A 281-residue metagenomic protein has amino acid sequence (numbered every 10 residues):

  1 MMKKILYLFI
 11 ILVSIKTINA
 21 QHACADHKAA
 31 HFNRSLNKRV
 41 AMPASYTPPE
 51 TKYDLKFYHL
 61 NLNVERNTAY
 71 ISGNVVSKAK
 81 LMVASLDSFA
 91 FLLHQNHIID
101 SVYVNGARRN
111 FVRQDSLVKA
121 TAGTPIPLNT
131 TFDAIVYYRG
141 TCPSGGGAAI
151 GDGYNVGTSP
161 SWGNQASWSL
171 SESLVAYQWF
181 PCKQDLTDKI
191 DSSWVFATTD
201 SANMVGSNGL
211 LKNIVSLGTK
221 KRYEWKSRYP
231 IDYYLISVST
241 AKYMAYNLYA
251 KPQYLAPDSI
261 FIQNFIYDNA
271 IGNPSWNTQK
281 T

Functional and structural regions predicted by a protein language model:
M1-D26: Bacterial Sec-dependent N-terminal signal peptides
A20-S72, P160-W162: N-terminal, polar/Ser/Thr-rich
H22-A23, S88-F89, H94-T158: A surface-exposed beta-strand-loop module
E50, L128, Y137-W194, A241 (+1 more regions): Glycine/proline-rich low-complexity spacer/linker segments in large multi-domain proteins
T68, S85-S88, S101, D115-S116 (+4 more regions): Coil residues (strongly favoring Ser/Thr
T68-Q95: Ligand-binding face of N-terminal immunoglobulin V-set domains in extracellular IgSF glycoproteins
G73, E172, K183-T281: Hydrophobic helix-coil surface modules that form long, contiguous segments used for peptide/substrate interaction
G73-A79, T130-G145, D152, S193-S201 (+1 more regions): Short, hydrophobic/aromatic-enriched beta-strand segments in well-ordered soluble domains
